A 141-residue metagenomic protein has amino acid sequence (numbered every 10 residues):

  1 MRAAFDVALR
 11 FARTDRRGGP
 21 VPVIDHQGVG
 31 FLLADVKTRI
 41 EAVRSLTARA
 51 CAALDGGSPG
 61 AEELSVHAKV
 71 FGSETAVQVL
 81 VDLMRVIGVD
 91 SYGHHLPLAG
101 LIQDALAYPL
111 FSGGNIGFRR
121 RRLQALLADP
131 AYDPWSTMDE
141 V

Functional and structural regions predicted by a protein language model:
M1-F5, V36-V43, T47, K69-V79 (+1 more regions): Alpha-helical transition-metal enzyme core signature, strongest for iron centers
M1-I40: Glycine-rich beta->alpha junctions and the first turn(s) of the following alpha-helix
R13, R17, I40-F71, M84-Y92: C-terminal helix-coil-helix/basic helical segment that borders enzyme active sites and/or dimer interfaces and provides
R13-R17, L33, D55-P59, D104 (+2 more regions): Hydrophobic/basic alpha-helical segments enriched in Actinobacteria
G19, I24, G56, T75 (+2 more regions): Residue-level detector of functional hotspots within protein domains
I24-D35, A61-F71, A99-A107: Alpha-helical scaffold segments that form or flank carboxylate-/histidine-based iron centers
I87-V141: Glycine-rich phosphate/cofactor-binding loops in nucleotide/flavin-utilizing enzymes
